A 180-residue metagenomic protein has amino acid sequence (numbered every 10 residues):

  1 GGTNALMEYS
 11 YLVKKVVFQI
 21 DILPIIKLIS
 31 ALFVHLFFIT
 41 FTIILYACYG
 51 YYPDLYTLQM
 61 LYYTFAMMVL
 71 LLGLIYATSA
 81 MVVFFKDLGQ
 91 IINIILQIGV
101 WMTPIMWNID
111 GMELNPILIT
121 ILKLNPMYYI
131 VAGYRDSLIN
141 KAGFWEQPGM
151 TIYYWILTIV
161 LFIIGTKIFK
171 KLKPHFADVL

Functional and structural regions predicted by a protein language model:
G1-E8, Y76-F84, D110-N115: A cytosolic-side transmembrane-helix exit/cap motif
G1-I20, P24-L32: Transmembrane helix boundary and interhelical loop/hinge segments in multi-pass membrane proteins
I20, I25-I95, Q147-K167: Alpha-helical transmembrane segments and their short interhelical loops
I98-M150: Short hydrophobic, aromatic-rich alpha-helical segments embedded in or entering the lipid bilayer of multi-pass
K170-L180: Short cytosolic juxtamembrane segments of multi-pass membrane proteins
